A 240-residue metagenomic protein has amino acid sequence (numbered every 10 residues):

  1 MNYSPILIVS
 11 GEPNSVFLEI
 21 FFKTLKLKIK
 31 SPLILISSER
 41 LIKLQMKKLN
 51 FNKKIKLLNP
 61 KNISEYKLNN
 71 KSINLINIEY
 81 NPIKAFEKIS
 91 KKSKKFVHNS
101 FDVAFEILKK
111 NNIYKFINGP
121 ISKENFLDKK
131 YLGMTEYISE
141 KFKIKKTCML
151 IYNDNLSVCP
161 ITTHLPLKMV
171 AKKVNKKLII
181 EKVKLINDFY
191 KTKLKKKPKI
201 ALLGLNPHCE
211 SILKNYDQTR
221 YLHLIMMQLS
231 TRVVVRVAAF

Functional and structural regions predicted by a protein language model:
M1-F240: Anion-binding alpha/beta catalytic cores of soluble intermediary-metabolism enzymes, centered on
